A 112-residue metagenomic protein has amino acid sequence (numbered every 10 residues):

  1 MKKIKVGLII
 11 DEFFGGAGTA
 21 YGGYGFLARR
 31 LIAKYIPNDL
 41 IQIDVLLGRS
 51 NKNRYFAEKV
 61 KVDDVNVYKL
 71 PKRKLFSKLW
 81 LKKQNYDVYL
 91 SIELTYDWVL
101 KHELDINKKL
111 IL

Functional and structural regions predicted by a protein language model:
M1-N51, Q84: N-terminal subdomain of nucleotide-sugar transferases
I4, I41, V65, K108-K109: A structural micro-motif
V6-G7, V88-L90, E103-L112: Active-site proximal beta-strand in glycosyltransferases
G15, D97-W98: Short glycine-rich, flexible loops that bind phosphorylated cofactors or substrates
N51-F76: Conserved nucleotide-sugar phosphate-binding/catalytic loop shared by glycosyltransferases and other
L75-N85: Short, well-structured alpha-helical segments in soluble
K78-W80, W98-L104: A short acidic, amphipathic alpha-helical/loop segment
S91-Y96: Short His-centered aromatic/hydrophobic patch
